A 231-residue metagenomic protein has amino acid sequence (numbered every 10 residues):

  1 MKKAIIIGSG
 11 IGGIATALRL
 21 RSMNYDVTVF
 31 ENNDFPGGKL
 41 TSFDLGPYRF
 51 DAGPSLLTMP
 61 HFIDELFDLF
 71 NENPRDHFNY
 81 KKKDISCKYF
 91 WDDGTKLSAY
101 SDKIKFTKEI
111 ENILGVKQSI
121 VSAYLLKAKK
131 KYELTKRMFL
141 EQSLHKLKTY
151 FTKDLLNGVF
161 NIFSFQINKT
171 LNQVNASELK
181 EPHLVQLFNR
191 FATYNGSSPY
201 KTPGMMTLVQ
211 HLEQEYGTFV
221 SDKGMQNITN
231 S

Functional and structural regions predicted by a protein language model:
K2-K136: N-terminal glycine-rich phosphate/pyrophosphate-binding loop and immediately adjacent elements
G8, V159, F163, V220 (+1 more regions): Conserved aromatic-histidine-acidic binding/catalytic patches
A15, F62, K105, A123 (+4 more regions): Generic recognition of stable, solvent-exposed alpha-helical segments in well-folded globular domains
N32, P203-T207: Active-site-adjacent bridging/hinge elements
L45-R49, Y194-G196, G217-F219: A short glycine/serine-rich beta->alpha loop
P54, Y200, F219-K223: Alpha-helix capping and helix-loop boundary segments enriched in small/acidic/polar residues
D92-P203: Rossmann-like flavin
L208-S231: Helical element adjacent to the flavin cofactor pocket in flavoenzyme catalytic cores
